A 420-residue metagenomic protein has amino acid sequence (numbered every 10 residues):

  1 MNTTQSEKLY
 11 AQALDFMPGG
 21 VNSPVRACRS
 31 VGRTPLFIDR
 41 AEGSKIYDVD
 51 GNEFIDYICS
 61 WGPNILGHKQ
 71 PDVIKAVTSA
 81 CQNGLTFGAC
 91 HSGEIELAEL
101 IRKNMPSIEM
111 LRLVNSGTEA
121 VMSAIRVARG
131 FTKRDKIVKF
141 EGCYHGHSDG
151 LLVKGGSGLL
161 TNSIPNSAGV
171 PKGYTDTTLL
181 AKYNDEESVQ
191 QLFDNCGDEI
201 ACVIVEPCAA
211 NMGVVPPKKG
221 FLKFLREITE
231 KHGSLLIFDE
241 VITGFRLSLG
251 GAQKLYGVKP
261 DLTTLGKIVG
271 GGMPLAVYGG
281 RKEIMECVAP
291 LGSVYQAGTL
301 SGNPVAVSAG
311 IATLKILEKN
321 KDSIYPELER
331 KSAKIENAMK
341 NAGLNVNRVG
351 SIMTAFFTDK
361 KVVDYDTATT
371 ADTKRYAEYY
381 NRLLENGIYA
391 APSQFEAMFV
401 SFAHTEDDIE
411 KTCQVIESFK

Functional and structural regions predicted by a protein language model:
M1-K420: Conserved N-terminal phosphate-binding loop of PLP-dependent enzymes in the Aspartate aminotransferase
